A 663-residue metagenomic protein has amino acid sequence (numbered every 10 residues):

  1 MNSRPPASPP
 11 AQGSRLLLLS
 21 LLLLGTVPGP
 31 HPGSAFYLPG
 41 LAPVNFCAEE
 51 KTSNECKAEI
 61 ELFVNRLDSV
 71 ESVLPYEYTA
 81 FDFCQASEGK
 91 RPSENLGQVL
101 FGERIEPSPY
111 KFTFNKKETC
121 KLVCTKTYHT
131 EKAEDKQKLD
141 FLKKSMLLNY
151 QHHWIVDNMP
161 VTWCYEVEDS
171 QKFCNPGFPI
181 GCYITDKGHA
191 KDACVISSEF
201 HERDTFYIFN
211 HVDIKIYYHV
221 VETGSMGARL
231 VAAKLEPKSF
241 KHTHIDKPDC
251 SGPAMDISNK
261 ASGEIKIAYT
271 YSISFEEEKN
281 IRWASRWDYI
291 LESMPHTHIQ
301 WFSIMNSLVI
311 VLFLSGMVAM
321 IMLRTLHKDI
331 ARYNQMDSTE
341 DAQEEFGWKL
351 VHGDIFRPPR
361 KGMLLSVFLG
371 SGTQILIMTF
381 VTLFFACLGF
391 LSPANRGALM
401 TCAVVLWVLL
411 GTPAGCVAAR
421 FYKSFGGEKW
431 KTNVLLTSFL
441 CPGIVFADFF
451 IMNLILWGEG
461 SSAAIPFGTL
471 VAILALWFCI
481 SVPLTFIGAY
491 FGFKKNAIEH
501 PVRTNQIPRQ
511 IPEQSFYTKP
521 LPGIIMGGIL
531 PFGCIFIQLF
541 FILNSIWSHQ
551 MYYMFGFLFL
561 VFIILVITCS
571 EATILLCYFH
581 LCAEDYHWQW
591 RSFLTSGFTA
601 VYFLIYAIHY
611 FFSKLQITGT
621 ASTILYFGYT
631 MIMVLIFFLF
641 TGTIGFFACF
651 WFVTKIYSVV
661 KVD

Functional and structural regions predicted by a protein language model:
M1-P10: N-terminal secretory signal peptides that target proteins for export/translocation
R4, R15, L22-I304: Soluble extramembrane domains flanking the early transmembrane region of eukaryotic membrane proteins
G13-S20, H298-L312, G362-Q374, A394-G411 (+6 more regions): Transmembrane alpha-helices of multi-pass eukaryotic membrane proteins
L22-S34, V311-R324, Q374-F390, L410-K423 (+6 more regions): Membrane-embedded alpha-helices of multi-pass membrane proteins, especially ion channels and transporters
G40-V44, A48-E50, L323-K349, T382 (+8 more regions): Interhelical loop segments of eukaryotic multi-pass membrane proteins
D288-W457, Y490-F491, K495: Hydrophobic alpha-helical transmembrane segments corresponding to the first two to three helices of multi-pass helical
A342-F356, I507-G523, T599-Y602, D663: Cytosolic juxtamembrane regulatory segments of multi-pass membrane proteins
I624-V660: C-terminal interaction modules of eukaryotic adaptor/scaffold proteins
